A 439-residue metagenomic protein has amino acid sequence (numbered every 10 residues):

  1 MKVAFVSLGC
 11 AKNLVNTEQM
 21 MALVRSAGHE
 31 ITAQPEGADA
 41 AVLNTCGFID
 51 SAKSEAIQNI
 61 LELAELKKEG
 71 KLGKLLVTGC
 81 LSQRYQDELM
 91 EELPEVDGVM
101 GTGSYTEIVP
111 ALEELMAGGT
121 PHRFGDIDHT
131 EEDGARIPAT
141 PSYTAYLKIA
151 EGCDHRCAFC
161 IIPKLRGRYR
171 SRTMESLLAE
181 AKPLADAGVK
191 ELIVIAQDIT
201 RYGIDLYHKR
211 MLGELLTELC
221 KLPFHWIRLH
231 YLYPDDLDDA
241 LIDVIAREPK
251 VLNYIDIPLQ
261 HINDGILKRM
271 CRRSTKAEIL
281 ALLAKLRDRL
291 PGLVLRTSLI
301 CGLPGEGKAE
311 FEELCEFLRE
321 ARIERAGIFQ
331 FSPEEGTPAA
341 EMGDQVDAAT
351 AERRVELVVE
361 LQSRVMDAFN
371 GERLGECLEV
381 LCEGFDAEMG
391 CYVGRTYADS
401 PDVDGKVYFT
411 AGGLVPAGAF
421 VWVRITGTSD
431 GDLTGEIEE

Functional and structural regions predicted by a protein language model:
M1-Y202, A240, I255, A277-D288 (+3 more regions): Proteins enriched for Cys/Gly/acidic motifs involved in redox and nucleic-acid/cofactor modification
V6, I195-Q197, H230-L232, P258-Q260 (+6 more regions): Generic beta-strand/beta-sheet core signal
E36-G37, D154, I262, A387-M389 (+1 more regions): Short strand-connecting beta-turns/loops that link adjacent beta-strands
G47-F48, R166-G167, L206-K209, K268-S274 (+1 more regions): Short glycine-enriched, charge-decorated loop/helix-capping segments at active-site entrances that position
L75-G79, R84, D186-A309, R319: Conserved SAM/AdoMet-binding glycine-rich loop
E91-T106, G213-F224, R247-Y254, E313-R325 (+2 more regions): Structural recognition of alpha->loop->beta junctions
C157, L177, V194, L229 (+7 more regions): Conserved, mostly hydrophobic/aromatic
E341-E439: Terminal RNA-binding accessory module
